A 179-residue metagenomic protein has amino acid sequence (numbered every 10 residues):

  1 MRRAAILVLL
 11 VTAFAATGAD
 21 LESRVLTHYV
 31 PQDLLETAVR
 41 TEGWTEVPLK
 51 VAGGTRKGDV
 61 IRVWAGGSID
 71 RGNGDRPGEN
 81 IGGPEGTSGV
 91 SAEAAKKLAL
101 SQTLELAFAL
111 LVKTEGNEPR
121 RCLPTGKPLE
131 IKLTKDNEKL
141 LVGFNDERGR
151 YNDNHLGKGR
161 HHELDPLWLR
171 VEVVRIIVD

Functional and structural regions predicted by a protein language model:
M1-A4: Positively charged n-region of N-terminal signal peptides that target proteins for export
L9-T17: Hydrophobic h-region of N-terminal signal peptides that target proteins for export in Gram-negative bacteria
A19-D179: Gly-Asp-aromatic-enriched flexible segments
